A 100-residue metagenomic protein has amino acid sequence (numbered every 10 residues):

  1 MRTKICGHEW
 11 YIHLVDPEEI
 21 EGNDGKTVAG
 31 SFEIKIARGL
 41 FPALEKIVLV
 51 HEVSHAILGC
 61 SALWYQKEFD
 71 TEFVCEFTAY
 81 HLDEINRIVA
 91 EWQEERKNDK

Functional and structural regions predicted by a protein language model:
M1-E45, A56-C60, W64-V74, T78-Y80 (+1 more regions): Active-site scaffold of zinc-dependent metalloenzymes
I47-L49: A short, charged, amphipathic alpha-helix used as a generic interaction element across diverse proteins
E52: Walker B catalytic acidic pair
H81-W92: Residue-level recognition of alpha-helix termini/interfacial anchor residues
A90-K100: Long, well-structured alpha-helical subdomains associated with metal-dependent extracellular/ecto-lumenal hydrolases
